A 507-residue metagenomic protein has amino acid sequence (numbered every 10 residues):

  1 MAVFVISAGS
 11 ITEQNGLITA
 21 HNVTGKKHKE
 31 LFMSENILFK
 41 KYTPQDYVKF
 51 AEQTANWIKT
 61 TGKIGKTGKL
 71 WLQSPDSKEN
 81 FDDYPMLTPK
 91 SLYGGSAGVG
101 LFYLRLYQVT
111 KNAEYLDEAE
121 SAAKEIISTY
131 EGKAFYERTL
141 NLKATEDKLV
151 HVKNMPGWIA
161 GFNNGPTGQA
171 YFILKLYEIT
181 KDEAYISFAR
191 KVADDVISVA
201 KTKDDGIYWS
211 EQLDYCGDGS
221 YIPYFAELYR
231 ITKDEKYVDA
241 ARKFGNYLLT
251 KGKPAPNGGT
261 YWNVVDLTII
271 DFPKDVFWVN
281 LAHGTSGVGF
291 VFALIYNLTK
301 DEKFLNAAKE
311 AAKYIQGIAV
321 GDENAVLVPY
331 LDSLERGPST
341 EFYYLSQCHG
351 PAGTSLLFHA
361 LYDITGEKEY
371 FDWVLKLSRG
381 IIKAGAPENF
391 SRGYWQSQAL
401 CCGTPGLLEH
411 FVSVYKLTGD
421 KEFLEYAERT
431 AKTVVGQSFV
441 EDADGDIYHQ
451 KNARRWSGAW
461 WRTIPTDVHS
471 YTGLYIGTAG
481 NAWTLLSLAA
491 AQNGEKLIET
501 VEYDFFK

Functional and structural regions predicted by a protein language model:
M1-A2, M33: Accessible peptide chain termini
A2-A8: Extreme N-terminal basic, low-complexity initiation segments that serve as generic localization/processing leaders
V5, G16, N22-V23: Short hydrophobic alpha-helical segments enriched in small aliphatic residues
Q14, F32-K507: Glycan-recognition and catalytic cores of secretory/periplasmic carbohydrate-active enzymes
